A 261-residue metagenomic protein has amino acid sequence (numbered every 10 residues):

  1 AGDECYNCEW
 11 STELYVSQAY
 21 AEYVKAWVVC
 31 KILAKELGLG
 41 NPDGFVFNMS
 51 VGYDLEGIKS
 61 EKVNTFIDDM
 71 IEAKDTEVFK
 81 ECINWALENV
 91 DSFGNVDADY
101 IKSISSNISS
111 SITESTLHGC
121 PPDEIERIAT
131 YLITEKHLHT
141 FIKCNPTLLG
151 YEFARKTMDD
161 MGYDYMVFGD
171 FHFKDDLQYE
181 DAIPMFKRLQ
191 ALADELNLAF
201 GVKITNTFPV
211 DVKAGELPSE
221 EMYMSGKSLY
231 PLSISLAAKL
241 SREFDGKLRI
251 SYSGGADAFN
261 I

Functional and structural regions predicted by a protein language model:
A1-E135: N-terminal capping/small domains of soluble enzymes
E9, N48-D54, F141-N145, K203-T205 (+1 more regions): A cross-family glycoside hydrolase active-site/sugar-binding cleft signature
S111-D123, K174-Q178, K247-D257: Active-site mouth loops of central-metabolism enzymes
C120-H137, F141-A154, D175-Y179: Extended, H/D-rich, highly charged conserved domains that either
E124, S228-L232, A256: Short secondary-structure boundary/capping elements
A129, R242, G246, G255-I261: Catalytic cores of alpha/beta
C144-G150, N206-V210, G254-N260: Active-site-proximal loop/turn and secondary-structure-junction residues that shape catalytic pockets, frequently
G150-L248: Glycine/Thr-rich beta-alpha phosphate-binding loop at enzyme active sites
